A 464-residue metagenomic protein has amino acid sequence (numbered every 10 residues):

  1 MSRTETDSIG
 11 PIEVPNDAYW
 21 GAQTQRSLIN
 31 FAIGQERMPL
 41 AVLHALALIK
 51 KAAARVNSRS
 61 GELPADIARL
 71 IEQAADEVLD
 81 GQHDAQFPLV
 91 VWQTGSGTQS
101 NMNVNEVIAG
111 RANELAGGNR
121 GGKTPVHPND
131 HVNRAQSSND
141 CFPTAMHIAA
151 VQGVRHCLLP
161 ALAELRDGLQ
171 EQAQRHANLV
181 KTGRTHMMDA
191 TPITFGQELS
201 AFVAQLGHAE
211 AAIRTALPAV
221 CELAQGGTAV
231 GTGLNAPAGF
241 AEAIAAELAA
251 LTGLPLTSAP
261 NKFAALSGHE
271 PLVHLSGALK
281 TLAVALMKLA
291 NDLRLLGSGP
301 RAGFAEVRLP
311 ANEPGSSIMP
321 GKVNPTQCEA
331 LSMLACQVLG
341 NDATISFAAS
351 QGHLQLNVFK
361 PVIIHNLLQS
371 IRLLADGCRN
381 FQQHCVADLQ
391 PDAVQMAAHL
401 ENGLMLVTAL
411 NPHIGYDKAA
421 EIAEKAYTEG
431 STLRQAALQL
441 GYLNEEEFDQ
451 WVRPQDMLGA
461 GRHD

Functional and structural regions predicted by a protein language model:
M1-D464: Conserved, well-structured ligand/cofactor-binding cores
